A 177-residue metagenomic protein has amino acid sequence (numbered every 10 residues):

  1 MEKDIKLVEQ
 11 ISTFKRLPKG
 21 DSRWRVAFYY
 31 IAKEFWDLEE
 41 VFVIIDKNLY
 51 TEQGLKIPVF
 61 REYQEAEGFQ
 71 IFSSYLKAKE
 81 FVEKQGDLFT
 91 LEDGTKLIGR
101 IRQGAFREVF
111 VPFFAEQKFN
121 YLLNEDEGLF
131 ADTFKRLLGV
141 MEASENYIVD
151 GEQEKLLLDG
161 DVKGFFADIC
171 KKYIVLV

Functional and structural regions predicted by a protein language model:
M1-V177: Conserved NAD+-utilizing ADP-ribose enzyme module
